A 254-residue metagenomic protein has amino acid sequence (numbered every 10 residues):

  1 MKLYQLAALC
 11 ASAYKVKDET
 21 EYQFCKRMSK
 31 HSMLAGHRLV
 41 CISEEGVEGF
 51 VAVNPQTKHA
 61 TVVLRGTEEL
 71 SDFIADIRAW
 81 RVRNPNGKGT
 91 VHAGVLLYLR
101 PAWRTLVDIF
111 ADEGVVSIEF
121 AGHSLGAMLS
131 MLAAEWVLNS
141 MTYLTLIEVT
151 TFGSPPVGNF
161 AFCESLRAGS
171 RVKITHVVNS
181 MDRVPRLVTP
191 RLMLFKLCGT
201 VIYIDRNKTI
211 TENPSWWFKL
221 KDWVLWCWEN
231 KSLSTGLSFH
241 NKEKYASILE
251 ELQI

Functional and structural regions predicted by a protein language model:
M1-S71: Flexible, membrane-associating and regulatory peripheral segments of lipid-active enzymes
L6, V16, F24-K26, L39 (+7 more regions): Intrinsically disordered, low-complexity regions enriched in small/polar residues
A35, N86-K88, A93, E113 (+2 more regions): Feature targets compositionally biased, intrinsically disordered low-complexity regions with long contiguous runs
V47-H59, E69, Y98-A121, M131 (+1 more regions): Serine hydrolase/lipase
G66-L70, I74-I109: Active-site catalytic motif of lipid deacylating hydrolases and related acyltransferases
G126-A127: Catalytic nucleophile loop
